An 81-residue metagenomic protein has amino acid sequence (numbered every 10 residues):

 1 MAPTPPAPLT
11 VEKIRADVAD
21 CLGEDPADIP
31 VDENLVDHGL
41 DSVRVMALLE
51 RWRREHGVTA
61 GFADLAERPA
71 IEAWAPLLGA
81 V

Functional and structural regions predicted by a protein language model:
A2-V81: Phosphopantetheine-dependent thiolation modules in NRPS/PKS and related acyl-activating systems
